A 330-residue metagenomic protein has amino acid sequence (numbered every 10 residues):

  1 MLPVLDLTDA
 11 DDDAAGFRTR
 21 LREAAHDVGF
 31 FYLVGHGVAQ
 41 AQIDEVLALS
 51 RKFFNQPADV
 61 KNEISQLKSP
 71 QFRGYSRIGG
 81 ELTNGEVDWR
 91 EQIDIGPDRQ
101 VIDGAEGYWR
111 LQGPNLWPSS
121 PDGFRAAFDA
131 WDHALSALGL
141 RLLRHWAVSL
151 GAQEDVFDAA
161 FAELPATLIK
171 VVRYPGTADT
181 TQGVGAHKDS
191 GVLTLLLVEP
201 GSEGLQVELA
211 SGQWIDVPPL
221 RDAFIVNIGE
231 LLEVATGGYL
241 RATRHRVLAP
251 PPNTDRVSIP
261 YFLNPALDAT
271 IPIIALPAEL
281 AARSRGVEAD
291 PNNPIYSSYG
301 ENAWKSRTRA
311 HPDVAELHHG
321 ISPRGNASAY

Functional and structural regions predicted by a protein language model:
M1-N84, W89, A130, S136-Y330: C-terminal flanking tails of non-heme Fe-dependent oxygenases
G79-A105: Core domains of carbohydrate- and sulfate-ester-processing enzymes
P97-A127: A short, charged helix-loop
